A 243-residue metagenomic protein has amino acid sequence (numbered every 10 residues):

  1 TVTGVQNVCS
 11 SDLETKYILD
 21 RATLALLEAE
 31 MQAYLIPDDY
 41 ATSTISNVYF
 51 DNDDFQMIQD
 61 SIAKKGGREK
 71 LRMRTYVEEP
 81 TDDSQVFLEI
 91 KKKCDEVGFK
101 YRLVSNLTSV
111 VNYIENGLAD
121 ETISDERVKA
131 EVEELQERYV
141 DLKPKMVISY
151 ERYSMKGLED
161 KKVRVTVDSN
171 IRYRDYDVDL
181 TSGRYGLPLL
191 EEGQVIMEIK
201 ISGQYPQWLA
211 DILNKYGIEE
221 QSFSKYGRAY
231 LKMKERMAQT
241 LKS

Functional and structural regions predicted by a protein language model:
T1-C9: Single conserved hydrophobic/aromatic residue that forms the stacking wall/gate of nucleotide- or nucleobase-binding
S11-S243: Phosphate-end processing signature that detects enzymes handling 5′-triphosphorylated RNA and polyphosphate
